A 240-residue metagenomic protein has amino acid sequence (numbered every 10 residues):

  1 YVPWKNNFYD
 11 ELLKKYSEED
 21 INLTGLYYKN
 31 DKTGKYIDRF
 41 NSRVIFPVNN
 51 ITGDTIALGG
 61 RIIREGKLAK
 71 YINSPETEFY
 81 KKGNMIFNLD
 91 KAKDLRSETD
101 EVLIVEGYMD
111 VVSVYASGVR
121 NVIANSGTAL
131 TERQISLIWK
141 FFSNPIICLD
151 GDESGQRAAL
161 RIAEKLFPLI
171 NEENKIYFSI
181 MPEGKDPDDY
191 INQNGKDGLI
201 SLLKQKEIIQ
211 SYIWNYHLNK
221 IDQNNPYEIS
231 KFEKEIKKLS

Functional and structural regions predicted by a protein language model:
Y1-K5, R39-S42, D222-S230: Conserved phosphate/pyrophosphate-binding and hydrolysis machinery centered on Walker-type P-loop NTPases, extending
V2-Y9, K14-D20, E65, L89 (+5 more regions): Alpha-helix initiation and N-capping motif
W4-F141, P145, A158-A159: Phosphate-handling DNA/RNA-contact segment within nucleic-acid enzymes
T77-N84, S126, L130, D150-A158 (+4 more regions): Catalytic cores of large soluble enzymes that bind and process phosphate-bearing ligands
S97, T128-E183, Y190-K196: Conserved catalytic cores of soluble enzyme domains, especially glycine-rich substrate-binding beta-alpha loops
N174-S240: C-terminal or mid-to-C-terminal helical accessory/interaction module adjacent to the motor/catalytic core
